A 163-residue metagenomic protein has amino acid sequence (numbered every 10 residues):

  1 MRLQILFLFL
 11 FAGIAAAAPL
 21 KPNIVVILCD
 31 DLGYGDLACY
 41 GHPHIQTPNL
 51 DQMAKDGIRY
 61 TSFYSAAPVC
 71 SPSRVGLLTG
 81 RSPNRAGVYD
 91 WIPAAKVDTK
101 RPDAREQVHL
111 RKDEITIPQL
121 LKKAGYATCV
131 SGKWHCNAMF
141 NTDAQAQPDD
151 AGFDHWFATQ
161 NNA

Functional and structural regions predicted by a protein language model:
R2-L3, A16-A163: Formylglycine-dependent sulfatase
L8-A18: Hydrophobic h-region of N-terminal signal peptides that target proteins for export in Gram-negative bacteria
